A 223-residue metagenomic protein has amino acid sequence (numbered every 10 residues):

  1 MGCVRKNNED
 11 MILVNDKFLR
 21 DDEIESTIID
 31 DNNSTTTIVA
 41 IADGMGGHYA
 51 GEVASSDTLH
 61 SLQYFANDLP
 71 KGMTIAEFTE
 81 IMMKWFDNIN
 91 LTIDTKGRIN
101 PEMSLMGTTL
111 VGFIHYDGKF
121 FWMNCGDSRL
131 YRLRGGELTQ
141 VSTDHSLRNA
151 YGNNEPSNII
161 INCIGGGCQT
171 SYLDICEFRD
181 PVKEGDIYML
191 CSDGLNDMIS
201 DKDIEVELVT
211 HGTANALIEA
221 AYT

Functional and structural regions predicted by a protein language model:
M1-T223: PP2C/PPM-type serine/threonine phosphatase catalytic domain
